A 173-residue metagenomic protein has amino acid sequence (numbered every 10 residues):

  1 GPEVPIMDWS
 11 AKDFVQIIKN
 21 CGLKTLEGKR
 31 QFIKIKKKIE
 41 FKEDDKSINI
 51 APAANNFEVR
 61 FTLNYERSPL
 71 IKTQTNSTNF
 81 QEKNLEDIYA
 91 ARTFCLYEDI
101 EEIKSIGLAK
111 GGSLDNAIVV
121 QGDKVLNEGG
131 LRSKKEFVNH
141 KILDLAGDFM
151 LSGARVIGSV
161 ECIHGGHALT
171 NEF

Functional and structural regions predicted by a protein language model:
G1-F173: C-terminal regulatory domains involved in ligand/effector binding and gene-expression control
